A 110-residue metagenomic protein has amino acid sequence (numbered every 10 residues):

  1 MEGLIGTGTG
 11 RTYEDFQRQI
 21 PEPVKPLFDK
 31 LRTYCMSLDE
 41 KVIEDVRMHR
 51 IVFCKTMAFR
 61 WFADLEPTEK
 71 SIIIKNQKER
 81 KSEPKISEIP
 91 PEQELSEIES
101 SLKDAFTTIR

Functional and structural regions predicted by a protein language model:
M1-R110: Charge-dense, helix-prone N-terminal extensions
